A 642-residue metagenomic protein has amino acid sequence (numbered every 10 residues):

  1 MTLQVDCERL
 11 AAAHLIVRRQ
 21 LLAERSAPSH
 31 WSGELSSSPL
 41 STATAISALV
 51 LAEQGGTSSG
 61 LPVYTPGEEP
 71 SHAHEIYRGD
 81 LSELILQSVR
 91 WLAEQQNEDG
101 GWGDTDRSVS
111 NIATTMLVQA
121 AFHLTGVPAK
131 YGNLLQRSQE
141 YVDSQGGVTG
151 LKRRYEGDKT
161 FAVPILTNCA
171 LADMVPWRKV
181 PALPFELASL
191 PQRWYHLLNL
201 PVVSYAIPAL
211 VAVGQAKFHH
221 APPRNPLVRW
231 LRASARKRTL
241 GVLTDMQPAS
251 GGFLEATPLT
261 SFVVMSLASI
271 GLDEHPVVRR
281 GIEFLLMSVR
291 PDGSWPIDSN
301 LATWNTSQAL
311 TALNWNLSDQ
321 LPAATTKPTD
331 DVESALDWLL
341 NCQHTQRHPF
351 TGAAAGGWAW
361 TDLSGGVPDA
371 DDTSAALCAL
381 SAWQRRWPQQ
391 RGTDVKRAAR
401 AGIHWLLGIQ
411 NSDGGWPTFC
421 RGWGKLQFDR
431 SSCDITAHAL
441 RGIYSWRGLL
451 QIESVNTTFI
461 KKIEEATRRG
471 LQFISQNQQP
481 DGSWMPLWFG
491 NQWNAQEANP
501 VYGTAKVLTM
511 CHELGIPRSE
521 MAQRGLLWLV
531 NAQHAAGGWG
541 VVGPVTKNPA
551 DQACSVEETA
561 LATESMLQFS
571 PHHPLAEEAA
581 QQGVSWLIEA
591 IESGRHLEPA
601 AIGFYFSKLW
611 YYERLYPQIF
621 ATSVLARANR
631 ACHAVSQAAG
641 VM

Functional and structural regions predicted by a protein language model:
M1-L15, H30-G67, A73-Q87, E98-Q136 (+5 more regions): An alpha-helical repeat/solenoid feature that recognizes helix-turn-helix modules
I16-S29: N-terminal signal-anchor module of multipass membrane proteins
L22, T244-M246: Low-complexity, glycine/proline/serine-rich flexible segments
A93-E94: Short, solvent-exposed interaction modules
V228-T244: Edge strands and adjacent loops of beta-rich recognition modules
R279-V289: Surface-exposed extracellular loop regions of Gram-negative outer-membrane beta-barrel proteins
C632-M642: Intrinsically disordered, low-complexity serine/proline/glycine/threonine-rich regulatory regions
